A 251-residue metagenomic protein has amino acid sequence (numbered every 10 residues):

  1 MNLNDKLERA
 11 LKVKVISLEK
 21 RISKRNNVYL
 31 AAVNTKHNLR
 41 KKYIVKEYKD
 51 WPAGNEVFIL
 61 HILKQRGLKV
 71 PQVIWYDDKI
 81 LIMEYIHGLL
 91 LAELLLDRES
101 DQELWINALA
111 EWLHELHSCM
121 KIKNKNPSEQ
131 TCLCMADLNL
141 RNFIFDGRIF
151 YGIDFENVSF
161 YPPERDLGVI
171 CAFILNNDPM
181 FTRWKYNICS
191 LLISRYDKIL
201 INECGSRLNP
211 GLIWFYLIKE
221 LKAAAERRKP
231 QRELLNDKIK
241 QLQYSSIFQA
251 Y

Functional and structural regions predicted by a protein language model:
M1-E19: Juxta-kinase regulatory segment immediately upstream of eukaryotic protein kinase catalytic domains
K14-V57, H61: ATP-binding glycine-rich loop module of kinase domains
I62-K69, A92-E129, L133-F145, F150: Conserved kinase catalytic-core helix
Q72-Y76: Conserved beta3 strand of the protein kinase N-lobe
D78-L90: Conserved short submotifs of the Hanks-type protein kinase catalytic core that shape the nucleotide-binding pocket
R141-G168: Catalytic activation segment of kinase domains across protein kinase-like and atypical kinase folds
L167-I201, Y216-R232: Active-site activation/catalytic loop segments of kinase-like enzymes and analogous catalytic loops in related
K219-Y251: ATP/Mg2+ or Mg2+-diphosphate-binding catalytic cores that bind nucleotide phosphates or diphosphates via glycine-rich
